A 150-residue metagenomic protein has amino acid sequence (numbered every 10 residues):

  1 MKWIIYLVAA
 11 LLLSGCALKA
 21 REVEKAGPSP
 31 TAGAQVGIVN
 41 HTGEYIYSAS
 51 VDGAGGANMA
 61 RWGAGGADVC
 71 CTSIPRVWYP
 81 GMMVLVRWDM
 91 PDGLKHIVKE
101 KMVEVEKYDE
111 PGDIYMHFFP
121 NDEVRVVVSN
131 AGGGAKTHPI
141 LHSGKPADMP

Functional and structural regions predicted by a protein language model:
M1-I4: Positively charged n-region of N-terminal signal peptides that target proteins for export
L12-G15: C-terminal motif of bacterial Sec signal peptides marking the signal peptidase cleavage site
A17-A20: Bacterial signal peptide processing site
V23-A54: Short, surface-exposed binding/anchoring microloops in extracellular/periplasmic proteins
P30, W78-P80, Y108-E110: Solvent-exposed loop and beta-edge segments used for protein-protein assembly and interaction
A32, P80-V84, K99: A generic structural signal for short beta-strands and their flanking turns/coil linkers
A49-L94: Tryptophan-paired
W88-P150: Beta-strand-rich cores of mature extracytoplasmic or soluble domains
